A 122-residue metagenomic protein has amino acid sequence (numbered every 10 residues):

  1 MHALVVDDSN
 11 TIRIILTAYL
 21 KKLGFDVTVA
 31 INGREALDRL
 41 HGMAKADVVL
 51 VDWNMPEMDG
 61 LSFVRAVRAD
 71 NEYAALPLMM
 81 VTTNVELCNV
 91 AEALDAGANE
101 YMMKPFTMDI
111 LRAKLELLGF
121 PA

Functional and structural regions predicted by a protein language model:
I14-K22: Charged docking surfaces used in two-component/phosphorelay signaling
V29-V48: Acidic, metal-coordinating helix/loop segments flanking the phosphotransfer/catalytic sites of two-component signaling
D52, T82: Active-site residues of response regulator receiver
M55: Receiver (REC) domain active-site loop signature in two-component systems and cognate sites in sensor histidine kinases
F106-L115: C-terminal output helix
